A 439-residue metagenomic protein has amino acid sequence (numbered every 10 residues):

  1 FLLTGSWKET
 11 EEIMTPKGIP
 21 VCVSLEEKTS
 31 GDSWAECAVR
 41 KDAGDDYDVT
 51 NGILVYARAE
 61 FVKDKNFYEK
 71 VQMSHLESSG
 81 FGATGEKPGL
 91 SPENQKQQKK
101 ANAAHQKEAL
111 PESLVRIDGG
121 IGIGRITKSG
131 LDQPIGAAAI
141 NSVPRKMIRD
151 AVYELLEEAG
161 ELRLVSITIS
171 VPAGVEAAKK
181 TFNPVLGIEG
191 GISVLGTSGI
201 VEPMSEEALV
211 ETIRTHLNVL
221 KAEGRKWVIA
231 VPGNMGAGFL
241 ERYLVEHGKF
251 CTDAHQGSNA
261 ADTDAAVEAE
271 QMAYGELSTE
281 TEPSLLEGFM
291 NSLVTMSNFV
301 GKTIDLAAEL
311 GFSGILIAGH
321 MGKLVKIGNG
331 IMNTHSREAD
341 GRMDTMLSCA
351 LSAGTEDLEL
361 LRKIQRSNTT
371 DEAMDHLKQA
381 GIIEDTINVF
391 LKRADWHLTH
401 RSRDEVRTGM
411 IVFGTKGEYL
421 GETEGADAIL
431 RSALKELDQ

Functional and structural regions predicted by a protein language model:
F1-G82, S91-K180, P184-L186: Generic N-terminal targeting/processing segments that precede catalytic cores or assembly contacts
F1-L2, Y56, M147-E154, T215-V219 (+6 more regions): Alpha-helical scaffold segments in soluble metabolic enzymes
K17, I123, V171-G174, N234-G238 (+2 more regions): Acidic, glycine-rich active-site loops and adjacent beta-strand->loop/helix elements that engage anionic groups
V39-D45, E176-F182, I213-H216, N298-D305 (+1 more regions): Glycine-rich, charged/polar anion/phosphate-binding loops that engage phosphate groups from diverse ligands
D64-E112, H247-F289: Intrinsically disordered, low-complexity terminal tails and inter-domain linkers enriched for S/T/G/P/D/E
L114, L391-Q439: Extended hydrophobic packing segments that form well-structured cores
L156, L164-E223: Gly/Ser-rich oxyanion-binding loop with an adjacent helix/lid that shapes the negatively charged ligand pocket
I192, S198-T212, N218-F250, L286-N388 (+2 more regions): A structural signal for small-residue-enriched, beta-sheet-centric alpha/beta enzyme cores and oligomeric scaffold folds
